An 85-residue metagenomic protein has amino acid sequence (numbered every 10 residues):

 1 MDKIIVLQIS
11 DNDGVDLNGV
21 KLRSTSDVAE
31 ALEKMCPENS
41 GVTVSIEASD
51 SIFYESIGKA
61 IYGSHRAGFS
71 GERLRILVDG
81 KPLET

Functional and structural regions predicted by a protein language model:
M1-T85: Long, low-hydrophobicity, acidic/polar, solvent-exposed interaction domains
